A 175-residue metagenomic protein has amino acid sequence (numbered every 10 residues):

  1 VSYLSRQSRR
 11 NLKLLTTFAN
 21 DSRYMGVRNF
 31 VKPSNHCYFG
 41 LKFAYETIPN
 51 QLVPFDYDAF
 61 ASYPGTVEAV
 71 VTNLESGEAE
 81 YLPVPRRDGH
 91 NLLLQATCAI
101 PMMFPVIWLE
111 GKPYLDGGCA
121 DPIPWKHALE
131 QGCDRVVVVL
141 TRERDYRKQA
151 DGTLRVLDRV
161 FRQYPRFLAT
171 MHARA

Functional and structural regions predicted by a protein language model:
V1-Q51, P83-A96, L140-D151: Patatin-like phospholipase
R10, A59-S62: Alpha-helix N-cap and coil->helix boundary residues
R10-L14, R155-R162: Short, structured secondary-structure boundary patches
M25, M102-M103, M171: Detector for methionine-enriched segments
F55: Glycine/small-residue-rich loop that forms an oxyanion/phosphate-binding "nest" at active or ligand-binding sites
A61-R159: Active-site gating loop/helix substructures
L157-A175: Terminal low-complexity/disordered tails
